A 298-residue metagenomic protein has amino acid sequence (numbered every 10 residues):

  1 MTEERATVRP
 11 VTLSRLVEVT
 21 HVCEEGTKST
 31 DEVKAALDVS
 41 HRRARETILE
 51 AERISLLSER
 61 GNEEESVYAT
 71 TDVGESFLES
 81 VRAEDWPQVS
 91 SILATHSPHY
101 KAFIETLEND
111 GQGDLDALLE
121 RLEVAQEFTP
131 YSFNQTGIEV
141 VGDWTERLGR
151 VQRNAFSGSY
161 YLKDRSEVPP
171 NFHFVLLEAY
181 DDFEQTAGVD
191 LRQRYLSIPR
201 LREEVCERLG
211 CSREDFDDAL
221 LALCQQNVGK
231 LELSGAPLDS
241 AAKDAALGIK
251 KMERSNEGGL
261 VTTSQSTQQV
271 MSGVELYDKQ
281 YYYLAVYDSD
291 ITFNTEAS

Functional and structural regions predicted by a protein language model:
M1-Q185, Q193-R200, V205-L209, R213: Donor-sugar nucleotide-binding helix/loop cap in glycosyltransferases
F183-A187, N227-K230: Short secondary-structure junctions and interdomain/linker hinges
D190: Short, conserved, surface-exposed binding loops centered on an aromatic residue
E203, D217-S298: Long, low-complexity, charge-rich intrinsically disordered regions
